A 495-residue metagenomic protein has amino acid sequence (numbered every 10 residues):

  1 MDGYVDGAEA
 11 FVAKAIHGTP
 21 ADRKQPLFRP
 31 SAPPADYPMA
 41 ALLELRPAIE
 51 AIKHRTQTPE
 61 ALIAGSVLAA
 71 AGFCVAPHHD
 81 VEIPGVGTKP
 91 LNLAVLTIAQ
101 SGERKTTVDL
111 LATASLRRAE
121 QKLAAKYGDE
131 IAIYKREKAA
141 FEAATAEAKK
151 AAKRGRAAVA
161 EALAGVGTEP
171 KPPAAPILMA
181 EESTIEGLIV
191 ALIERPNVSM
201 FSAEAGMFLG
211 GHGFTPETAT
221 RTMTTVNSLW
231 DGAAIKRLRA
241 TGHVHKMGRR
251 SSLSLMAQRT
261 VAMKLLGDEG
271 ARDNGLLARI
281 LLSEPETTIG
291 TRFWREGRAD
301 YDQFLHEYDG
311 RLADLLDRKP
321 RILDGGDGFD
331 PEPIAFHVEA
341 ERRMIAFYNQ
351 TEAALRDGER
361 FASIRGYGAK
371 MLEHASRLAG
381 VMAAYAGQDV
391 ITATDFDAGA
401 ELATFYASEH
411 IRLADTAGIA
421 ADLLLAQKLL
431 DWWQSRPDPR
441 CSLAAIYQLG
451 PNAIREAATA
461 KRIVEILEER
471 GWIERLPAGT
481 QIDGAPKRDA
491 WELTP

Functional and structural regions predicted by a protein language model:
A8-P495: Phosphate-handling catalytic cores of nucleic-acid transaction enzymes
